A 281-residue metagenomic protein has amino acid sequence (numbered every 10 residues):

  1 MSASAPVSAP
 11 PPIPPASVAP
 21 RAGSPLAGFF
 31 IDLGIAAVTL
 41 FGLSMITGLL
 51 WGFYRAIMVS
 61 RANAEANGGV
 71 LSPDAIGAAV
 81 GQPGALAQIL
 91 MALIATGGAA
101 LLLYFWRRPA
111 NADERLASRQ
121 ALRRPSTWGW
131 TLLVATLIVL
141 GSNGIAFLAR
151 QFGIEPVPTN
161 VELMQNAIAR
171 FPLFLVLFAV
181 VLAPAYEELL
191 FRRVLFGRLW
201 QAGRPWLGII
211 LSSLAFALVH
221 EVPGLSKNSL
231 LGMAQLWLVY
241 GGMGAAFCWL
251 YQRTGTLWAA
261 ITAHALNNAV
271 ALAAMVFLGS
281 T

Functional and structural regions predicted by a protein language model:
M1-T136, N143-F152, A269-T281: N-terminal, membrane-interfacial amphipathic/helix-forming hydrophobic leader that caps and precedes the first
P11-P12, N160, P184: Proline-rich low-complexity regions
P73, R124-W128, Q165-A169, F178 (+1 more regions): Generic signal for short, ordered secondary-structure residues within or immediately flanking folded domains
G77-A87, V161-L177: Short aromatic-rich membrane-water interface segments that cap or initiate transmembrane helices in multi-pass membrane
D113-R115, V161, K227: Short, hydrophobic secondary-structure boundary micro-motifs
A117-A121, P158, E162-L163, P172 (+1 more regions): N-proximal short alpha-helices
V139-F147, F152-V157, I168-T281: Transmembrane helix-loop-helix hairpins at the membrane interface of multi-pass integral membrane proteins
